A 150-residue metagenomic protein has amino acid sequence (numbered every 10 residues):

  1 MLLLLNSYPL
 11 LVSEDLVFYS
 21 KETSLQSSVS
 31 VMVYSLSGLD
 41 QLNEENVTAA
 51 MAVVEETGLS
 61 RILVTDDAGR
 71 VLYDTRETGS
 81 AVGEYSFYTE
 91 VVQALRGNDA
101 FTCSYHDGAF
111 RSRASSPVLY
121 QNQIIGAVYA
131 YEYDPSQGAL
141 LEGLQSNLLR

Functional and structural regions predicted by a protein language model:
M1-R70, R76-G79: Juxtamembrane segments flanking the first transmembrane helix of membrane-anchored signal-transduction proteins
L5-Y8, V91, S146: Hydrophobic alpha-helices of bacterial signal-transduction systems
V47-T48, R76-A109: Extracytoplasmic/periplasmic sensor domains and loops in membrane signaling proteins
R61, F101-C103, R111, S115: Short hydrophobic/aromatic beta-strand element in the GNAT-like acyltransferase core that lines or flanks the acyl-donor
D74, A127: Short glycine-/small-residue motifs
D107-L119, G126: A short beta-strand signature within small-molecule sensing/ligand-binding domains used in signal transduction
L119-Q121, Y129-L148: Helix-start (N-cap) segments at beta->loop->alpha junctions that couple sensory/regulatory domains to adjoining helices
